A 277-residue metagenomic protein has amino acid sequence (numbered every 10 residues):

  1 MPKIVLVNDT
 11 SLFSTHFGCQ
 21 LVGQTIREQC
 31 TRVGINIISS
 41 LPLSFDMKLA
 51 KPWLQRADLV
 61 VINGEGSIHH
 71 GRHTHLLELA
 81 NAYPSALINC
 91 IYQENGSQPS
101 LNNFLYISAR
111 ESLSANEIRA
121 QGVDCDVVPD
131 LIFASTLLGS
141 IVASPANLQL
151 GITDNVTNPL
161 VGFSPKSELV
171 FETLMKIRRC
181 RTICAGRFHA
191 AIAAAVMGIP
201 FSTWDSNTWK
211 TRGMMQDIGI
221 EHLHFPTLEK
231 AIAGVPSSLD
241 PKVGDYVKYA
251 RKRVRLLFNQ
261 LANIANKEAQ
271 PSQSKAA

Functional and structural regions predicted by a protein language model:
M1-A277: Active-site anion-handling motifs in enzyme catalytic cores
